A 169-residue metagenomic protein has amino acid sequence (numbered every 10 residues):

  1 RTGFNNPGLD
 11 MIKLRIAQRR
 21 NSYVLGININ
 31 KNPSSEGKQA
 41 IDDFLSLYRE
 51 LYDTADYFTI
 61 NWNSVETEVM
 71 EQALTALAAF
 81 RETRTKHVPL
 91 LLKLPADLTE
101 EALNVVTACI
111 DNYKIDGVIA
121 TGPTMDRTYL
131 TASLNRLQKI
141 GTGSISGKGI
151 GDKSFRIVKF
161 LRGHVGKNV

Functional and structural regions predicted by a protein language model:
R1-N21: A gly/proline- and charged-residue-enriched helix-loop-helix capping module
I12, L25-I29, F58-N61, L90-L94 (+3 more regions): Hydrophobic faces of well-ordered beta-strands that scaffold small-molecule active sites in alpha/beta enzyme cores
K13-R20, L74-T85, D111, V158-G166: Surface-exposed amphipathic alpha-helices with a cationic face
R19-S35, K86-V88, F155, R162: N-terminal small/glycine-rich loop or linker at the start of catalytic domains across soluble metabolic enzymes
N32-F44, V69, L91-D111: Active-site glycine- and acidic-residue-rich loops that bind and position anionic ligands or nucleotide-like cofactors
I41-K93: Loop-centered beta-sheet repeat module
L45-T59, V106-G122: Structural recognition of alpha->loop->beta junctions
W62-Q72, D111-N168: Glycine/Thr-rich beta-alpha phosphate-binding loop at enzyme active sites
